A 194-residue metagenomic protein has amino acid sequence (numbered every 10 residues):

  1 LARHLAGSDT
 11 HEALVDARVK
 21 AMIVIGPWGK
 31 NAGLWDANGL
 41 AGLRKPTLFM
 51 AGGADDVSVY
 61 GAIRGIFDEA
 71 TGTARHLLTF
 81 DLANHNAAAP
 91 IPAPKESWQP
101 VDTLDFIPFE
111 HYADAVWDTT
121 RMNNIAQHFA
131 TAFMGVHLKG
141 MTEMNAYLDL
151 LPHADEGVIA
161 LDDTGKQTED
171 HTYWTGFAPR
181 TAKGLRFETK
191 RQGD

Functional and structural regions predicted by a protein language model:
L1-W35: Primarily recognizes the serine-hydrolase "nucleophile elbow" in alpha/beta-hydrolase and SGNH/GDSL folds
L14, A32-W35, G39, D118 (+1 more regions): Extracytoplasmic/periplasmic, Sec-exported soluble proteins
V24-G26, T47-M50, A130, M134: Long, contiguous hydrophobic alpha-helical segments, chiefly transmembrane helices and signal peptides
D36-G39, G61-G65, A146-D149: Composition- and surface-driven signal marking solvent-exposed, interaction-prone regions in large proteins
A41-N123: Active-site-adjacent alpha-helix of alpha/beta-hydrolase-fold enzymes
N84, I91-D194: Alpha/beta-hydrolase-fold serine-hydrolase catalytic core, especially in secreted/extracellular enzymes
